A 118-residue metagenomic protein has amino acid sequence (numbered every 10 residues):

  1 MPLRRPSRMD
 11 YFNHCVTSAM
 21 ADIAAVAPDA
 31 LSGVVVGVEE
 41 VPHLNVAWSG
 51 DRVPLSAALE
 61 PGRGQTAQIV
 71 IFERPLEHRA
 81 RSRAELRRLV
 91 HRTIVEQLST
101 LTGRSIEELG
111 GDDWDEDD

Functional and structural regions predicted by a protein language model:
M1-H14: Phosphate/ribose-recognition catalytic cores of enzymes acting on nucleotide-derived substrates
Y11-H14, S18, E85, L89: A generic alpha-helix signature
H14-V70: Auxiliary, metal-adjacent structural segments of Zn-dependent hydrolase domains
R52-H91, L101-D118: Active-site scaffold of zinc-dependent metalloenzymes
